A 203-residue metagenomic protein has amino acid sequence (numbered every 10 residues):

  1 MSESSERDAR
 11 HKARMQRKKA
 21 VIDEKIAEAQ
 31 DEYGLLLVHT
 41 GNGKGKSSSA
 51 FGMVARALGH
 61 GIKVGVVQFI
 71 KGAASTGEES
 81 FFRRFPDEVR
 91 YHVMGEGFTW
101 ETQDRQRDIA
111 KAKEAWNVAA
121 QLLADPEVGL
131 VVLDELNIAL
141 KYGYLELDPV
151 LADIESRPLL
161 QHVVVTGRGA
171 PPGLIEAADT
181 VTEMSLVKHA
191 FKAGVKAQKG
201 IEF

Functional and structural regions predicted by a protein language model:
M1-A13, T99, A120-E127, L136-F203: Replace "adjacent to P-loop NTPase cores in ATP/GTP-dependent enzymes" with "adjacent to NTP-binding cores
M1-L35: Extreme N-terminal, non-catalytic leader segments that precede Walker-type/kinase nucleotide-binding cores
K19-I22, K113-N117, V163-T166: Short gly/ser/thr-rich secondary-structure transition/capping motifs
Q30, H39-G41, A57, V163 (+1 more regions): Short glycine- and Lys/Arg-enriched binding-loop motifs that mark or flank ligand-binding interfaces
Y33-G34, G61-I62, E127-V128, L159-L160: Short coil/turn connectors at secondary-structure junctions
L36-A124: Conserved P-loop
V132: Glycine-rich phosphate-binding loops of nucleotide-dependent enzymes
